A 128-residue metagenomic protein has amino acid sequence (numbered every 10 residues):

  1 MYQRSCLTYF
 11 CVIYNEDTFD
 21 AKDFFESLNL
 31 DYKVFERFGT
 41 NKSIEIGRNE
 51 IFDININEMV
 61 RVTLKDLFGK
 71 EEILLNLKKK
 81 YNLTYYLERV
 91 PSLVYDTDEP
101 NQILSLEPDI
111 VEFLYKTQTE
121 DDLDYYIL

Functional and structural regions predicted by a protein language model:
M1-Y126: Acidic (Asp/Glu-rich) sequence patches and key acidic residues that form negatively charged surfaces used
